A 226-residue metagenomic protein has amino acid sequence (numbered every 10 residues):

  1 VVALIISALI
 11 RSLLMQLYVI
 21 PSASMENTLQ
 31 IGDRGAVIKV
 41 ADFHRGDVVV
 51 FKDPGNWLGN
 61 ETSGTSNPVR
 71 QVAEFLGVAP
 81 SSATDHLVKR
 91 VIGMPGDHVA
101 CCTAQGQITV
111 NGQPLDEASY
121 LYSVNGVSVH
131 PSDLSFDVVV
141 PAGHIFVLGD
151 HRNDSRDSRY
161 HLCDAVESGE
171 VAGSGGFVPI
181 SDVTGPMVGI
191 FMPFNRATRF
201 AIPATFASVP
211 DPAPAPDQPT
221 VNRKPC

Functional and structural regions predicted by a protein language model:
V1-L13: Hydrophobic membrane-insertion alpha-helices, especially the h-region of bacterial N-terminal signal peptides
L13, Y18-V19, I31-C226: Soluble "head" domains of membrane/secretory-pathway proteins
S22: A short acidic/basic microdomain associated with nuclease active sites
M25-I31: Membrane-proximal juxtamembrane linkers immediately C-terminal to transmembrane helices
